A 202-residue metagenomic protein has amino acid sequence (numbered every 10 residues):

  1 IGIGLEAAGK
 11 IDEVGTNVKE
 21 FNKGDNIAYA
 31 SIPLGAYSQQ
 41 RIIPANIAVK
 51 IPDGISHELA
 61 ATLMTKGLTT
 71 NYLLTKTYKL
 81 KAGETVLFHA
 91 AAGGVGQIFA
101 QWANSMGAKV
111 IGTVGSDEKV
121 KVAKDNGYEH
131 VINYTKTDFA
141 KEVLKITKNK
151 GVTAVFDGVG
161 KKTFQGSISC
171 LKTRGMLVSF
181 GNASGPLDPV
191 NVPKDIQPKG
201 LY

Functional and structural regions predicted by a protein language model:
I1-A8: N-terminal glycine-rich beta->alpha transition that marks the start or flank of a dinucleotide-binding site
G4, G96-Q97: N-terminal Rossmann-fold NAD(P) dinucleotide-binding loop
A8-P33: A glycine-/small-residue-rich N-terminal strand-loop-strand element that serves as the cofactor-binding glycine loop
F21-N22, L80, L171: Short, well-ordered loop/turn sites that connect or cap secondary structure elements
N26, T85, K109, G175-M176: Short glycine-centered segments of the SAM/dcSAM-binding site in methyltransferase folds
D53-K76, H89-A92, I98: A glycine-rich, Thr/Ser-enriched phosphate-binding loop motif common to dinucleotide/cofactor-binding enzymes
N104-G166: Adenosine-nucleotide cofactor-binding segment
M106, V114, K162-Y202: Glycine-rich phosphate-binding loop and adjacent beta-alpha segment of Rossmann(oid) nucleotide-cofactor-binding
